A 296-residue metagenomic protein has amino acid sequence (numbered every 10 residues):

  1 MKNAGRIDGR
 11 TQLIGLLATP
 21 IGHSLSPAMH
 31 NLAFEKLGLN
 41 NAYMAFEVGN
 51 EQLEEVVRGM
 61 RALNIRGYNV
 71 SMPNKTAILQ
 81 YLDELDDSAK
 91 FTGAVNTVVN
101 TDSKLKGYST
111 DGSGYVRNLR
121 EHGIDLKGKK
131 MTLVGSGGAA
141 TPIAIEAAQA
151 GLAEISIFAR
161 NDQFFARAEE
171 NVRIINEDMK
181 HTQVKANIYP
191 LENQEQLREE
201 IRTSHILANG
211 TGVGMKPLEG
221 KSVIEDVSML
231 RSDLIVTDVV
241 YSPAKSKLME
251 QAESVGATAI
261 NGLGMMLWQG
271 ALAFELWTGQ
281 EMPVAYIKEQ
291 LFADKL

Functional and structural regions predicted by a protein language model:
K2-H122: Phosphate/diphosphate ligand-binding glycine-rich loop within oxidoreductases
I7-D8, L126-K127, G151, E225-D233: Short, conserved loop/helix-junction motifs that constitute active-site signature segments in enzyme catalytic cores
L13, A42, K130, A153-S156: Residues at the starts of beta-strands that form the adenosine-phosphate
A18, G107-S109, K127-Q149, A159-R160: Glycine-rich adenosine-cofactor-binding loop
Q149-E154, V255-T258: Conserved S-adenosyl-L-methionine
L152-M179: NAD(P)-binding Rossmann-fold cofactor-contacting core
H181, K185-A259: Rossmann-like adenosine-cofactor binding region
D233-I235, V239-L296: Adenosine-phosphate binding glycine-rich loop
